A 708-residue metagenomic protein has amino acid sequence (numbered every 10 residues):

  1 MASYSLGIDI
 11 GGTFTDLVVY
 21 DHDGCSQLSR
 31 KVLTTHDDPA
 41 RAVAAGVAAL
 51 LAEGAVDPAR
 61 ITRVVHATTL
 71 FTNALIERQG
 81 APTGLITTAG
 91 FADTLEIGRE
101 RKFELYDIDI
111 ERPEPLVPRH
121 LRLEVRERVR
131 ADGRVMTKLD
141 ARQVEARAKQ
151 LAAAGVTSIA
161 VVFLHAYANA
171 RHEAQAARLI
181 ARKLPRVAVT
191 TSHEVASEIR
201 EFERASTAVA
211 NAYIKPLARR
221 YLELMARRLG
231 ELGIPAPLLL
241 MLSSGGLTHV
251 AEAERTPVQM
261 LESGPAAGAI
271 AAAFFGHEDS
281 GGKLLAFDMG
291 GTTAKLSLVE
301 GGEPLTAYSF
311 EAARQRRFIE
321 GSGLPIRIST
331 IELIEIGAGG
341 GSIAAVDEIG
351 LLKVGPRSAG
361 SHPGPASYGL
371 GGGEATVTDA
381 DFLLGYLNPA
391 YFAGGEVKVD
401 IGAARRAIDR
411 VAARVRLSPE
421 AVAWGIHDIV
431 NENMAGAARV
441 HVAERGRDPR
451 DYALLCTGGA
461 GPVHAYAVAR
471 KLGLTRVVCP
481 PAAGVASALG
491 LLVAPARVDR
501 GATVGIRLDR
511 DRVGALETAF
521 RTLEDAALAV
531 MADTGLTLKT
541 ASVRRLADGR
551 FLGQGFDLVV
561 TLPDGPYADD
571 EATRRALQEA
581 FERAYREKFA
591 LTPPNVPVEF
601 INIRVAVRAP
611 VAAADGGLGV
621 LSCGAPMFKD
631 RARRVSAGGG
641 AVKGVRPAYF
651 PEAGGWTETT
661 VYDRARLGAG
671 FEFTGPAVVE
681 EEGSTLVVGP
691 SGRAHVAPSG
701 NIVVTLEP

Functional and structural regions predicted by a protein language model:
M1-G84, R130, T137-A160, E173-S192 (+10 more regions): N-terminal glycine/serine-rich phosphate-binding loop of ATP-dependent small-molecule kinases, especially carbohydrate
I10, R142-Q150, S263, G281-K283 (+10 more regions): C-terminal, non-catalytic interaction/recognition modules in large multi-subunit enzymes and RNPs
L17-H22, R30-D37, G84-G90, I110-E111 (+4 more regions): Glycine-rich phosphate-binding loop of actin/hexokinase-like ATP-binding domains
Y20-L28, R101-Y106, L116-V135, V156-T157 (+5 more regions): Gly-rich Lys/Arg/Thr-decorated short loops/hinges at beta-loop-alpha junctions or inter-strand turns that position
T62-R63, A160-N169, N211-I214, A423-D428 (+1 more regions): Conserved short loop/turn motifs at secondary-structure junctions
P82-R134, S192-A196, G490: Active-site phosphate-binding/coordination module
S158-A208, A212, A390-Y391, A486 (+3 more regions): Terminal amphipathic helices with adjacent charged low-complexity linkers/tails
F163-L164, S192-E194, S243-S244, G290 (+3 more regions): Glycine-rich beta-strand-to-loop/alpha-helix junction loops that act as flexible
